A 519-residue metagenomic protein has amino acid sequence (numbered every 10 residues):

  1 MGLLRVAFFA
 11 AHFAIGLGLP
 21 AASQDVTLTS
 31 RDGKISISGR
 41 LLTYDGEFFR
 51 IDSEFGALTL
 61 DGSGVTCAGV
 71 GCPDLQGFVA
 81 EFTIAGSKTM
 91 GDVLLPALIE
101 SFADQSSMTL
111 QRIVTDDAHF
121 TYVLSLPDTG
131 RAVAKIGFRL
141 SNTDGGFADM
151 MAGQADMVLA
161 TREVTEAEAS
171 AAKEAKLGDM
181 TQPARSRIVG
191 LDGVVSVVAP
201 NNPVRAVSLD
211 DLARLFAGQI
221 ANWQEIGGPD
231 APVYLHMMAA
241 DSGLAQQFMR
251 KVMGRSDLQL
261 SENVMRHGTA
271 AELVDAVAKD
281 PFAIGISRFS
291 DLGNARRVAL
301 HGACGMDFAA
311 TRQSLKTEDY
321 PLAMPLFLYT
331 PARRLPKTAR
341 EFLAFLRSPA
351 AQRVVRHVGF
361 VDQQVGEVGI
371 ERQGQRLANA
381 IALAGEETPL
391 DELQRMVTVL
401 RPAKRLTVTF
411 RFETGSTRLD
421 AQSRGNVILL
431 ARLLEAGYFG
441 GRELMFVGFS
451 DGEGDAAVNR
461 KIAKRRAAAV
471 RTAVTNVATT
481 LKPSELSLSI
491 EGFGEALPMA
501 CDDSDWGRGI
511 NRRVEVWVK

Functional and structural regions predicted by a protein language model:
M1-G2: N-terminal hydrophobic targeting signals that begin at the initiator methionine
R5-G18: Bacterial N-terminal signal peptides
P20-A22: Signal peptide processing junction and immediate N-terminal pro/mature segment of secreted/exported proteins
D25-F439, K464, A468, T472 (+1 more regions): Exported/periplasmic ABC-transporter solute-binding proteins
L140, G145, F449-K519: Periplasmic OmpA-like peptidoglycan-binding domain that tethers envelope proteins to the cell wall
F412-E413, F446-D451: Short loop/turn segments at strand-loop or loop-helix junctions that form parts of catalytic or ligand-binding pockets
